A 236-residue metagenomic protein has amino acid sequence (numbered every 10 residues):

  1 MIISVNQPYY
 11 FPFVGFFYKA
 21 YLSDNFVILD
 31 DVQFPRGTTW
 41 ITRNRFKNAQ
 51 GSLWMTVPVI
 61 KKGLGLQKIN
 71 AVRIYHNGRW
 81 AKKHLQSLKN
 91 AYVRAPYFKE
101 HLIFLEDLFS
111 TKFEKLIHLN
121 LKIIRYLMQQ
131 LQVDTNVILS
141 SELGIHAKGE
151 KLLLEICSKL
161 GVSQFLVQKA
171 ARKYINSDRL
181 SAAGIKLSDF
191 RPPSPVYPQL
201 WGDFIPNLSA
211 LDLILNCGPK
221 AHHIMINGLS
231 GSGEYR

Functional and structural regions predicted by a protein language model:
M1-R236: Residues lining hydrophobic/aromatic ligand-binding pockets adjacent to catalytic sites
